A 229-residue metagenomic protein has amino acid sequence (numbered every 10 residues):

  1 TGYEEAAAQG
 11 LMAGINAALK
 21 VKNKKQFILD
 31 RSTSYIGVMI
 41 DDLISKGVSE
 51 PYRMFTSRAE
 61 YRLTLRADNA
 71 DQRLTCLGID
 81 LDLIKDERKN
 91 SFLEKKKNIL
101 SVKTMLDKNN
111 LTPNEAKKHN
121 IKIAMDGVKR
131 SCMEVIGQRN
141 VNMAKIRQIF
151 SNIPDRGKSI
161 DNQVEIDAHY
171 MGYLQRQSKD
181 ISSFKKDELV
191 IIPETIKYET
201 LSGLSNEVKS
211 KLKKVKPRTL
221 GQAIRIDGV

Functional and structural regions predicted by a protein language model:
T1-G2: Short FAD-binding loop at a beta-strand-to-alpha-helix junction that anchors the flavin cofactor in diverse
A6-F27: Internal hydrophobic alpha-helix adjacent to the cofactor/substrate pocket in enzyme cavities
N23-L77, L81-D86, N90: Mid-to-C-terminal Rossmann-like scaffold of FAD/NAD(P)H-dependent oxidoreductases
R58, A70, T75-D80, I84-V229: Extended, charge-enriched "interface" segments that sit outside catalytic cores
